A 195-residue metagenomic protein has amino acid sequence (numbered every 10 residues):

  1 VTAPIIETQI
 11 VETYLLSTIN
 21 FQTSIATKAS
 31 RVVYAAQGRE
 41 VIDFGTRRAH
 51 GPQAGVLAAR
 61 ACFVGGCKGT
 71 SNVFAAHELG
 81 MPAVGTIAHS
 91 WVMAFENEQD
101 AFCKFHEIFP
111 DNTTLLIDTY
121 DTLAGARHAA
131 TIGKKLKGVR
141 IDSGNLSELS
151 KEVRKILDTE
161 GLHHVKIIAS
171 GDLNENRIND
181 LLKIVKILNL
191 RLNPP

Functional and structural regions predicted by a protein language model:
V1-H163, L173-D180, I184-V185: Buried, small/hydrophobic-residue-enriched core segments of structured protein domains
H163, A169, L190-R191: Active-site-proximal binding-pocket segments
K186-P195: Glycine-rich phosphate-binding active-site loops on the catalytic face of alpha/beta enzymes
